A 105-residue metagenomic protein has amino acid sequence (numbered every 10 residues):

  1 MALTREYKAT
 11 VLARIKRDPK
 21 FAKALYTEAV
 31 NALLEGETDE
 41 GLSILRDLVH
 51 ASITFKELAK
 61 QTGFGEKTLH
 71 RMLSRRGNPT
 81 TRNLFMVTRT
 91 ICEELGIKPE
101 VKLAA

Functional and structural regions predicted by a protein language model:
M1-I44: N-terminal flexible/basic segments that precede or flank functional cores
R5, A9, I97-A105: Short, charged recognition helix plus adjacent turn of helix-turn-helix-like nucleic-acid-binding domains
H50-R71: Short alpha-helical DNA-recognition segment
R82-K98: DNA major-groove recognition helix of helix-turn-helix/homeodomain DNA-binding modules
